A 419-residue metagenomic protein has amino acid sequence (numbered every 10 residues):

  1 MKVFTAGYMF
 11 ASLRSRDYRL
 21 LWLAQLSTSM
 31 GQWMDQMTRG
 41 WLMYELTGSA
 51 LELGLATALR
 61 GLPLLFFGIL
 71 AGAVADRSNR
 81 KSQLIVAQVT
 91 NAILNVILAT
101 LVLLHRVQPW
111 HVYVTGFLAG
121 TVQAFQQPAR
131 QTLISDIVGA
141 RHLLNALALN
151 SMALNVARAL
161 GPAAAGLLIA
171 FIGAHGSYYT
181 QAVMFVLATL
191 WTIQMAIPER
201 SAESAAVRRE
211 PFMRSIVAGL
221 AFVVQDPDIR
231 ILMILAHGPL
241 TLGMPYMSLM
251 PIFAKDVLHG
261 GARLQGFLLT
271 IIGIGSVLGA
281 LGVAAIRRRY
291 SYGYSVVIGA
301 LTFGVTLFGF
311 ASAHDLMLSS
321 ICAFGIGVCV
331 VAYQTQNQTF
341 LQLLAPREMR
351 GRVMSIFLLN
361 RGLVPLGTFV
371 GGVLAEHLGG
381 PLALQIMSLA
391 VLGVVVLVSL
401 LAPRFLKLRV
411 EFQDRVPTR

Functional and structural regions predicted by a protein language model:
V3-L62, Q225-T270: Helix-loop boundary and gating motifs at the non-cytosolic
F10-R16, M30, L104-R106, V207-R208 (+3 more regions): Helix-boundary and loop/linker segments of multi-pass membrane transporters
D17-M37, L59-A75, N79-L94, H111-A170 (+8 more regions): Substrate-agnostic recognition of the 12-TM MFS/MFS-like secondary transporter fold
W22, T38, G54-T57, L84-I85 (+7 more regions): Hydrophobic/aromatic positions within or immediately flanking transmembrane alpha-helices of multi-pass small-molecule
G40-T47, A99-L104, L160-T180, D256-V257 (+1 more regions): Transmembrane alpha-helix termini and helix-breaking/packing motifs in multi-pass membrane transporters
G48, L103-V107, A170, A174 (+6 more regions): Transmembrane helix-loop junctions in multipass membrane proteins, especially transporters and channels
F66-L70, R77, Q83, I97 (+4 more regions): C-terminal transmembrane bundle of multi-pass solute transporters/carriers
T132, D136, Y178, M184-R208 (+1 more regions): Helix-loop junctions on the cytosolic side of multi-pass membrane transporters, especially the intracellular loop
